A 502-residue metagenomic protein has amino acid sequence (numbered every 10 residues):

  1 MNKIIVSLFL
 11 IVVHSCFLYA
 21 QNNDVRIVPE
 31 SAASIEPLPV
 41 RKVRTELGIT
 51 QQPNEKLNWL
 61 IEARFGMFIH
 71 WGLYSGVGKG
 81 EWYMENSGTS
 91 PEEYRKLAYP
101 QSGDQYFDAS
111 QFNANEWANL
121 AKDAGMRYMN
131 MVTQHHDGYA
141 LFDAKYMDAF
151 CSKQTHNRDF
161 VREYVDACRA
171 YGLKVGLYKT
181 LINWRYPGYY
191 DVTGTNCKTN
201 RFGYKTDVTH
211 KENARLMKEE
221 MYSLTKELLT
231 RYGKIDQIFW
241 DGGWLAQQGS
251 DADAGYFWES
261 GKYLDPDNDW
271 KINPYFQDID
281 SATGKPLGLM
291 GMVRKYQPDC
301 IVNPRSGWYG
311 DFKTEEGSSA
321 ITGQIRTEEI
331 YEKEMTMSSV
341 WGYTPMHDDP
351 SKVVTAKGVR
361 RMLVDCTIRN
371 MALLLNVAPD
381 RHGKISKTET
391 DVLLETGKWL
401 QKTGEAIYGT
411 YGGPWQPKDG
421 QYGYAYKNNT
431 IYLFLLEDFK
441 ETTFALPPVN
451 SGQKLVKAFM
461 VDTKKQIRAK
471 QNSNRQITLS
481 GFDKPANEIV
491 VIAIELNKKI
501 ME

Functional and structural regions predicted by a protein language model:
M1-N23: Bacterial Sec-dependent N-terminal signal peptides
Q21-E502: Mature catalytic domains of secreted/periplasmic carbohydrate-active enzymes
